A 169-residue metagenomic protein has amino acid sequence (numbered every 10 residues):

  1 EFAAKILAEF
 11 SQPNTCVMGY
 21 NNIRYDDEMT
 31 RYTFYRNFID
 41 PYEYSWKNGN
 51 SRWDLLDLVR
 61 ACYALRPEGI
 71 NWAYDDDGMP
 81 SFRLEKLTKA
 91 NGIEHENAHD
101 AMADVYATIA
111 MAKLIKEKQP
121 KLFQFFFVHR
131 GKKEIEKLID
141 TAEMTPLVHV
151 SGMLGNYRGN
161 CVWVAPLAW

Functional and structural regions predicted by a protein language model:
E1-S11, P166-W169: Conserved RNase H-like, two-metal-ion catalytic cores of nucleic-acid enzymes
F10-P120, F126: Metal-dependent phosphoesterase core characteristic of DEDDh/y 3'-5' exonuclease domains
L114-W169: Acidic two-metal-ion nuclease catalytic site recognized across multiple nuclease folds, prominently DnaQ/RNase D-T
